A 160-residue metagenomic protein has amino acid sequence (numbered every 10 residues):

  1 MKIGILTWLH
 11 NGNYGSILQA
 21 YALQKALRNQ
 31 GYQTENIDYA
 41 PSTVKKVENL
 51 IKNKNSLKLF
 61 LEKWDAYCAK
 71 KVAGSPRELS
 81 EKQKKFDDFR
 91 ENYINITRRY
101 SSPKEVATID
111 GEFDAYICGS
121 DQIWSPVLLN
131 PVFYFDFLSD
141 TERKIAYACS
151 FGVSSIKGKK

Functional and structural regions predicted by a protein language model:
M1-G4: Extreme N-terminal starter segment of soluble prokaryotic enzymes
L6-T7, N11-Y14, Q19, K25-K159: Aromatic- and Gly/Pro-rich donor/ligand-binding loops that form nucleotide- or phosphate-bearing donor binding pockets
